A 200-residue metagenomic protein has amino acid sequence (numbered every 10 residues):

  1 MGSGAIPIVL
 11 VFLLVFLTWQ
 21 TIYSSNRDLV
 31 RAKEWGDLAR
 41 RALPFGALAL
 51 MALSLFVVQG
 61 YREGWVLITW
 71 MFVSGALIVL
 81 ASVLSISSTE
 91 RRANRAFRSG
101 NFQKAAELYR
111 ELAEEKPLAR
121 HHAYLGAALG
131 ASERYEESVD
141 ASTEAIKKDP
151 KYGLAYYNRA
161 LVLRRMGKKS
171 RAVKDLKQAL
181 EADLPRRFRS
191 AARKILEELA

Functional and structural regions predicted by a protein language model:
M1-N94, R98-G100: Long, contiguous interaction/recruitment modules in multidomain scaffold/adaptor proteins
I86, A119-R120, G153-L154, R187: Helix-start (N-cap) detector for alpha-helical repeat units in TPR-like alpha-solenoids, especially tetratricopeptide
R98, A131-S132, R165, E198: Register position in tetratricopeptide repeats
K116-P117, P150, L184: Short coil turns that delineate tetratricopeptide repeat
